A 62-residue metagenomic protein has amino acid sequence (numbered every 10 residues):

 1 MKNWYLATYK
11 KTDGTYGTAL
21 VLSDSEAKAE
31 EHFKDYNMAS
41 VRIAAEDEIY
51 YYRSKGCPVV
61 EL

Functional and structural regions predicted by a protein language model:
M1-G17: Short aromatic-glycine-(Arg/Gly/Cys) micro-motifs in beta-strand/loop hairpins
Y5, A19-V21, E61: Acidic/proline-rich low-complexity IDRs
A7-T8, S25, Y52: Short, low-complexity interaction segments enriched in Ser/Thr/Pro/Gly
D13-M38, R42-A44: Acidic, low-complexity, intrinsically disordered interaction modules
K34-L62: Short, mixed-charge low-complexity intrinsically disordered segments
